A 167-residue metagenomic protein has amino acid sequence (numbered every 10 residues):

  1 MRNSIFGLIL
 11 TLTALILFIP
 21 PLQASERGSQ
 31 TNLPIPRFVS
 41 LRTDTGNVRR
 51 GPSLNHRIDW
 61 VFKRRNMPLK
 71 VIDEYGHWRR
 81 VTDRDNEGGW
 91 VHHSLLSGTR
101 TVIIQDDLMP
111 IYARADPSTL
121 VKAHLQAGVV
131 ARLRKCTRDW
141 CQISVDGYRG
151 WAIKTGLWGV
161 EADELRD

Functional and structural regions predicted by a protein language model:
M1-I5: Positively charged n-region of N-terminal signal peptides that target proteins for export
G7-L17: Bacterial N-terminal signal peptides
L22-R50, V61-R65, I72-Y75, T82-E87 (+4 more regions): SH3-family beta-barrel domains
S53: Intrinsically disordered, low-complexity polar regions and short flexible loop motifs
R57-I58: Beta-strand-rich domains and repeat architectures in extracellular enzymes and scaffolds, especially beta-propellers
